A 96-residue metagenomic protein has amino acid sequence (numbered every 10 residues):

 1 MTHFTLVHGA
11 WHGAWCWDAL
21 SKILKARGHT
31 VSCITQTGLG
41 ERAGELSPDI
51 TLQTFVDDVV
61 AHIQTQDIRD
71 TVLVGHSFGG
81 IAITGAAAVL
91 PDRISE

Functional and structural regions predicted by a protein language model:
M1-F4, I68, E96: Flexible, membrane-associating and regulatory peripheral segments of lipid-active enzymes
T2-A43: Conserved HGGG/HGGXW glycine-rich cap/lid loop of the alpha/beta-hydrolase fold
D18-A19, E45, T84-A87: Short amphipathic alpha-helical segments
T30, Q36-V72, A88-V89: Active-site loop/oxyanion-hole signature of alpha/beta-hydrolase fold enzymes
D70-E96: Conserved hydrolase catalytic core segment
